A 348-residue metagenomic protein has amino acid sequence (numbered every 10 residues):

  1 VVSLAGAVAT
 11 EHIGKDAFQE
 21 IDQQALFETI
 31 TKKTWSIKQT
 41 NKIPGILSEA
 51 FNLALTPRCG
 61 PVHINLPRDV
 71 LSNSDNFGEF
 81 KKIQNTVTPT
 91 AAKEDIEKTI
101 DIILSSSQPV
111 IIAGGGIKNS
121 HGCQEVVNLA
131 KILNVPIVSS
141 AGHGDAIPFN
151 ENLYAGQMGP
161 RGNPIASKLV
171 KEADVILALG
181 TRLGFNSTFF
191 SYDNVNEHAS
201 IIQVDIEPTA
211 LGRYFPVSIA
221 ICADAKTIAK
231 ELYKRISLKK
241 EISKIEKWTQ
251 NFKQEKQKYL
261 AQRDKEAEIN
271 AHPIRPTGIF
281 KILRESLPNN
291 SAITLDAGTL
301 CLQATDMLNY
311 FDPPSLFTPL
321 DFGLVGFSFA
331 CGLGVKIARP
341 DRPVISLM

Functional and structural regions predicted by a protein language model:
V1-K240, I282, S286-N289, P343-I345: N-terminal alpha/beta PP-like core and its mobile active-site loop of ThDP/TPP-dependent enzymes
K15, Q24, S48, E151 (+5 more regions): Generic intrinsically disordered, low-complexity segments enriched for polar/acidic and small residues
H63-N65, G114, K244-Q250, D296-A297: Short coil/turn segments at secondary-structure boundaries
F77-T99, I242-I274: Long, charged amphipathic helices and adjacent flexible linkers at domain junctions
Q254-D341: Active-site diphosphate/adenylate-binding microenvironment
